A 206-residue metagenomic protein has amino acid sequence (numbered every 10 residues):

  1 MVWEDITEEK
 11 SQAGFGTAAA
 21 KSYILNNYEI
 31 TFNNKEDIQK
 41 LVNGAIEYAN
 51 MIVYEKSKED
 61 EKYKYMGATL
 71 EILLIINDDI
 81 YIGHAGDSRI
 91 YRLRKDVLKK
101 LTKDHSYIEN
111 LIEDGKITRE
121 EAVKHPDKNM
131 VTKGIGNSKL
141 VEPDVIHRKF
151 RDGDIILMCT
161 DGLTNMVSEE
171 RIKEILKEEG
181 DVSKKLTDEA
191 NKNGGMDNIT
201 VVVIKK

Functional and structural regions predicted by a protein language model:
M1-K206: PP2C/PPM-type serine/threonine phosphatase catalytic domain
